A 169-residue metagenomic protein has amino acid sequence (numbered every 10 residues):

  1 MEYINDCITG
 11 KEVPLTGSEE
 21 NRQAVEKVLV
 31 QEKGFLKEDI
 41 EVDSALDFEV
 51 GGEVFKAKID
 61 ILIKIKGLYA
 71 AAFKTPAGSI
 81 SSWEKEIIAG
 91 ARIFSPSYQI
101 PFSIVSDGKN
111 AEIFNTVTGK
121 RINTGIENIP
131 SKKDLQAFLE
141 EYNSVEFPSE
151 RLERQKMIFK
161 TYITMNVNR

Functional and structural regions predicted by a protein language model:
M1-F102, N110-R169: A short, conserved, highly charged catalytic patch centered on acidic carboxylates
